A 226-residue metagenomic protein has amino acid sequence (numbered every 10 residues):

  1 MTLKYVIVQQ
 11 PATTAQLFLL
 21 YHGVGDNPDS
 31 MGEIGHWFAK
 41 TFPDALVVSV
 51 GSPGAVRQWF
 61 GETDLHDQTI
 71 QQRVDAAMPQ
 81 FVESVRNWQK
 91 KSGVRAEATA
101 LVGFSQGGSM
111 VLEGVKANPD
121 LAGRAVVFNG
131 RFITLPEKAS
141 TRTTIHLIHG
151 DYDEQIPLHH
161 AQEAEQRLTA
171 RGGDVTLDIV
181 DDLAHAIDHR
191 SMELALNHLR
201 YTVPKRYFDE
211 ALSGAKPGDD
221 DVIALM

Functional and structural regions predicted by a protein language model:
M1-V94: Serine-hydrolase catalytic machinery in alpha/beta-hydrolase-like enzymes
D29, E154-H160: Conserved alpha/beta-hydrolase "acid-adjacent" motif
E33, E113-A117: Active-site signature of alpha/beta-hydrolase-fold catalytic machinery across serine- and Asp/Cys-nucleophile hydrolases
G93-G103: Alpha/beta-hydrolase fold nucleophile elbow
V102-G107, V111: Gly/Ala-rich beta-loop-alpha elbow adjacent to hydrolase catalytic centers
D120-F132: A conserved short beta-strand
H146-D153: Short beta-strand/loop motif that positions the catalytic acidic residue of the alpha/beta-hydrolase fold
Q162-M226: C-terminal catalytic histidine-bearing segment of alpha/beta-hydrolase fold enzymes
